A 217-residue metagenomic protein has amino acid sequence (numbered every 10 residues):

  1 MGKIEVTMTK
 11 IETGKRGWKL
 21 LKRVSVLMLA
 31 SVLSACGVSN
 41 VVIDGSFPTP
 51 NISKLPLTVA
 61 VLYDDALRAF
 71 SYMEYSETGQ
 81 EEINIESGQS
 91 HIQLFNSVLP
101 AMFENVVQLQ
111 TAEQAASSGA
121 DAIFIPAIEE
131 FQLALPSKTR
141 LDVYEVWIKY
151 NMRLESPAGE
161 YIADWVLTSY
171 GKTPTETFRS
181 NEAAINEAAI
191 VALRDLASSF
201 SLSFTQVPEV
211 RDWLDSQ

Functional and structural regions predicted by a protein language model:
M1-S34: Sec-dependent bacterial lipoprotein signal peptides
C36-L55, V107, E155-Q217: C-terminal/domain-edge helix-coil "capping" segments
C36-S97, T205-Q217: A structural "domain/chain start" motif
G37-G45, T111-D164, T175: Surface-exposed short loop/turn segments
D64-L67, A127-L133, T168-Y170: Generic short beta-strand segments
H91, F95, L99, A189-A192 (+1 more regions): Stable alpha-helical elements in mature extracytoplasmic
M102-Q110: Short secondary-structure junctions
